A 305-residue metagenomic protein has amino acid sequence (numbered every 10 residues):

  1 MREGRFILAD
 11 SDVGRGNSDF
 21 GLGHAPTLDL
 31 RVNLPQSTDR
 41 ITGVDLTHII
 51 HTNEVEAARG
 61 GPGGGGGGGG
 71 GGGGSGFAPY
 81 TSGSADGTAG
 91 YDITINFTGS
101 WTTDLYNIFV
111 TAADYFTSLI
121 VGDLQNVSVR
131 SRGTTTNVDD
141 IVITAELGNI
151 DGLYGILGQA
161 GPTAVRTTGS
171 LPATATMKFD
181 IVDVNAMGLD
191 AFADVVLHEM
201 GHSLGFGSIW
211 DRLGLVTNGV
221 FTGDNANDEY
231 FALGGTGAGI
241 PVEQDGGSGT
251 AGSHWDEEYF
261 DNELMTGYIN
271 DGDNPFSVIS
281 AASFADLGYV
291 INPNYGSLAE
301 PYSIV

Functional and structural regions predicted by a protein language model:
R2-L197, S203-V305: Extracellular zinc-dependent metalloprotease catalytic-domain scaffold
